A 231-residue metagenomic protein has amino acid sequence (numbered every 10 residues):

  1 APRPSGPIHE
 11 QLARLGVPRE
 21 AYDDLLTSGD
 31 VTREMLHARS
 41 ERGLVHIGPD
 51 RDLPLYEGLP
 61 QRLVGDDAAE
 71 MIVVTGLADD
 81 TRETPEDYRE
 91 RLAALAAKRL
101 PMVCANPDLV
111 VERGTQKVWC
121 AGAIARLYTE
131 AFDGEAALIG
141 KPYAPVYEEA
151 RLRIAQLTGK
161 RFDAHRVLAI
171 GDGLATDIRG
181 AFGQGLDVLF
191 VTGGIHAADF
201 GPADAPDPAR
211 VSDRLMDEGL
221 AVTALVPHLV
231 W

Functional and structural regions predicted by a protein language model:
P2-W231: Asp-based, Mg2+/Mn2+-dependent phosphohydrolase catalytic module
